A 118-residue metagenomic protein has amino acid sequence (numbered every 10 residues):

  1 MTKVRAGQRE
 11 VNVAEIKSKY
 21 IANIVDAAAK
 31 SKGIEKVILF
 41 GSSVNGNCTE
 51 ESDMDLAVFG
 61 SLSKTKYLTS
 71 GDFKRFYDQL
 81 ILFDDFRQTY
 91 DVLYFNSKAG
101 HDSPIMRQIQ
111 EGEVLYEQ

Functional and structural regions predicted by a protein language model:
M1-K36, V44-E50, S61-Q118: Catalytic core of pol beta-like nucleotidyltransferases
